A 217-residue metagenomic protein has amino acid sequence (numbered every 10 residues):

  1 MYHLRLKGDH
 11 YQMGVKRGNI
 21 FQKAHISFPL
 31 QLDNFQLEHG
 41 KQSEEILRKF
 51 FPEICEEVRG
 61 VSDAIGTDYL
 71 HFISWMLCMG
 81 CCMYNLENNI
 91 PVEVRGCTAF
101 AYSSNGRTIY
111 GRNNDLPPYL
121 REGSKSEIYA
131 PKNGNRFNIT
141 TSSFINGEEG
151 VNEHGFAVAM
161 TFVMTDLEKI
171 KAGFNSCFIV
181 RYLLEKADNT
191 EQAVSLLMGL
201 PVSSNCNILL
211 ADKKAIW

Functional and structural regions predicted by a protein language model:
M1-D188: N-terminal mature-domain region immediately after signal-peptide cleavage in secreted/organellar precursors
M79, L210-W217: A glycine-rich phosphate-binding loop feature that marks nucleotide/adenosyl-phosphate handling sites
Y129, L200, K214: Short, surface-exposed basic-aromatic patches at helix termini and helix-loop junctions that form
E148, Y182, N189-A211: Internal, well-folded beta-alpha domain core
